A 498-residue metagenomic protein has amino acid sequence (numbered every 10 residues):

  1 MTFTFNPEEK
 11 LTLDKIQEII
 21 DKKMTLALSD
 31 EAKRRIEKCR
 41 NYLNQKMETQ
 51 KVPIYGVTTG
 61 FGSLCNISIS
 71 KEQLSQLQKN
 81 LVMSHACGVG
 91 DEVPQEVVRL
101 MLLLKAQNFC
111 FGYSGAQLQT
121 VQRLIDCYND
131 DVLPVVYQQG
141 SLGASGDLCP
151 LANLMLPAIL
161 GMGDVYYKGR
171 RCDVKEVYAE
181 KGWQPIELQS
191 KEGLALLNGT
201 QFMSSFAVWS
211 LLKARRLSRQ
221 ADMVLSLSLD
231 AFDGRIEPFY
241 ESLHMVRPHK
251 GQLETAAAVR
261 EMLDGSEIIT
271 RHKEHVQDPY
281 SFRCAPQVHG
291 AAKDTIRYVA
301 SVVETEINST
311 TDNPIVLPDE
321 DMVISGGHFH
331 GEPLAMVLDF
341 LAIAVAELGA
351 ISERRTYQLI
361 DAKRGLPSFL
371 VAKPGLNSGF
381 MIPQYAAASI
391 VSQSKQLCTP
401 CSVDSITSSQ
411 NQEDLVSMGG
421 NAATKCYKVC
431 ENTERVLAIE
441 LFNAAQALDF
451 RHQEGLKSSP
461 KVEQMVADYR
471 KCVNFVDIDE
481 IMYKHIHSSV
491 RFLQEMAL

Functional and structural regions predicted by a protein language model:
T2-K51, L81-P134, L229, H244: Glycine-rich, flexible loop motifs
T2-M24, L28-R35, C39-Y42, M47 (+1 more regions): C-terminal auxiliary extensions adjacent to catalytic cores
Q50-V52, I67, T255-A256: Polyanion/phosphate-binding surface patch
Y55-L77, S84-F109, Y137-I159, K175 (+2 more regions): FAD-binding core of FAD-dependent oxidoreductases, characterized by glycine-rich FAD pyrophosphate-binding loops
I67, C87, D91, C110-S114 (+3 more regions): Short gly/ser-rich anion-binding loops that grip negatively charged ligand groups
Q73-A86, Q358-S368: Catalytic or ion-translocation cores adjacent to nucleophile or general acid/base/metal-coordination motifs in diverse
P134-Y137, D404: Immediate flanking context of iron-sulfur cluster ligation sites
V136-S141, D319, V323: Cysteine-centered functional microenvironments
